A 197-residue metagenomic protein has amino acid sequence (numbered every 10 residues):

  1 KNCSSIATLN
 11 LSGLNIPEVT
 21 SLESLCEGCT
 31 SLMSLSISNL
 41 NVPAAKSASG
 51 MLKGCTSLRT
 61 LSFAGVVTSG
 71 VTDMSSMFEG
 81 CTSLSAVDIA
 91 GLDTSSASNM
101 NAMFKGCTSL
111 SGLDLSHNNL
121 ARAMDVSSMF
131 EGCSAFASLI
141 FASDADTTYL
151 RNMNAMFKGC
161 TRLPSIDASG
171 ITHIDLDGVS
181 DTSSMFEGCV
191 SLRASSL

Functional and structural regions predicted by a protein language model:
K1-L197: Negatively charged
